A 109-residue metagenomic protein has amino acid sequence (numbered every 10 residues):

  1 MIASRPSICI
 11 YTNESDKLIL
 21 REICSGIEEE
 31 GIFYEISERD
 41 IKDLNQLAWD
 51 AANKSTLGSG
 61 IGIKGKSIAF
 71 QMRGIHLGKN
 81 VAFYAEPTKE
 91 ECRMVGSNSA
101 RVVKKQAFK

Functional and structural regions predicted by a protein language model:
A3-W49: Negatively charged, low-complexity tracts enriched in Asp/Glu with abundant Ser/Thr
L18, E22, K42-Q46, T56 (+1 more regions): Conserved active-site and cofactor/substrate-binding residues in soluble primary-metabolism enzymes
S25-F33, N53-T56, S97-K109: Generic secondary-structure signature for well-ordered alpha-helical cores
R39, K64, R73: Acidic/polar N-terminal loop/beta-strand segments that form early-domain functional surfaces
A48-A69: Short, structured active-site "lid" loops
A51, M72, A85: Solvent-exposed, flexible loop/coil residues
A69-I75: Catalytic-face loop-and-helix region of soluble metabolic enzyme cores
I75-K109: Ser/Thr/Gly-rich flexible loops in soluble cytosolic domains mediating phosphotransfer, phosphorylation
